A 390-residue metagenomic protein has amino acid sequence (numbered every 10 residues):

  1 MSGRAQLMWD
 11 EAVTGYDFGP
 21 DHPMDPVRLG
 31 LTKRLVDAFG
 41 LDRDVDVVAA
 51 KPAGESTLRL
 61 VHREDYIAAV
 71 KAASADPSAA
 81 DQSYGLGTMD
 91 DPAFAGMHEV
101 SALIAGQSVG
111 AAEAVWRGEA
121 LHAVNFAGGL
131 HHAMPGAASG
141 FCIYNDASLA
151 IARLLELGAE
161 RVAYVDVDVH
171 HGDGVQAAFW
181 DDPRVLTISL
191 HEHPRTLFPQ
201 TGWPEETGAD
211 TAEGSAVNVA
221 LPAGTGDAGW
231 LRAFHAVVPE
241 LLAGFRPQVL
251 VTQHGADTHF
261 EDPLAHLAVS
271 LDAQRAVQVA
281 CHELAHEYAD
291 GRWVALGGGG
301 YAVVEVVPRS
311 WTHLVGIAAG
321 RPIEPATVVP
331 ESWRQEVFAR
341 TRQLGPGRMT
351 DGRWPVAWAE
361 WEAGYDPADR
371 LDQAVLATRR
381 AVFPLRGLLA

Functional and structural regions predicted by a protein language model:
M1-L60: N-terminal low-complexity, Ser/Thr- and acidic-residue-enriched intrinsically disordered segments
M1-M8, T14, V70, P77-A390: A general "terminal functional-core" signal
G40-R43, D65, G118, L157-G158: Short glycine-centered helix-capping/turn motifs at secondary-structure transition points
K51-A75: Charged, often glycine-rich, active-site loop that binds/positions anionic groups
